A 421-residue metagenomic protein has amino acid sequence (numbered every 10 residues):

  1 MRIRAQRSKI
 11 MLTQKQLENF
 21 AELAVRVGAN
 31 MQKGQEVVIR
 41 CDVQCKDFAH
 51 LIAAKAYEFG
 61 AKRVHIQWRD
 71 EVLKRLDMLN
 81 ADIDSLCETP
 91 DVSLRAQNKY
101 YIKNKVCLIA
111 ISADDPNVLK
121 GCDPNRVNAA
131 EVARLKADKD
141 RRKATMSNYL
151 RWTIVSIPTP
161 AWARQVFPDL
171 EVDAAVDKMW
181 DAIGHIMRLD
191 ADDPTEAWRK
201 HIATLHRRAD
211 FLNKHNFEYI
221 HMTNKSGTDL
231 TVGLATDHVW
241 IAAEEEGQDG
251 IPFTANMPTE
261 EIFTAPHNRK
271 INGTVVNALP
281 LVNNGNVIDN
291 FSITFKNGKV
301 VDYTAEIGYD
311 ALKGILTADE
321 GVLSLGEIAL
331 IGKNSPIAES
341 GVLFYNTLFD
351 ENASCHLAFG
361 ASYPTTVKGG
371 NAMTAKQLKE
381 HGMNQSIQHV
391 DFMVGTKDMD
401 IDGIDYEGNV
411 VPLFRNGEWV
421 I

Functional and structural regions predicted by a protein language model:
R7-N272, N409-V411, W419-I421: Active-site bordering "gate/hinge" segments that shape substrate access to catalytic or cofactor-binding pockets
E22, N213-H215, N268, N284-N286 (+3 more regions): Short solvent-exposed loop/turn micro-motifs enriched in small/polar/acidic residues
C41, L234, N277-L279, I293-N297 (+5 more regions): Active-site proximal loops enriched in glycine and acidic residues that flank catalytic Cys/His/Asp and coordinate
Y219-M222, F291-T294, K397-D405: Short polybasic amphipathic segments
I262-E320: Long, well-ordered mid-to-C-terminal structural blocks that present hydrophobic/aromatic surfaces
K270-N272, I288-N290, N297-V300, L323-E327 (+3 more regions): Active-site lining segments that contact anionic ligands and/or coordinate catalytic metals
D302-N371: Dual-mode signal for accessory low-complexity, basic/Gly-rich regions
K376-I421: Extended hydrophobic packing segments that form well-structured cores
